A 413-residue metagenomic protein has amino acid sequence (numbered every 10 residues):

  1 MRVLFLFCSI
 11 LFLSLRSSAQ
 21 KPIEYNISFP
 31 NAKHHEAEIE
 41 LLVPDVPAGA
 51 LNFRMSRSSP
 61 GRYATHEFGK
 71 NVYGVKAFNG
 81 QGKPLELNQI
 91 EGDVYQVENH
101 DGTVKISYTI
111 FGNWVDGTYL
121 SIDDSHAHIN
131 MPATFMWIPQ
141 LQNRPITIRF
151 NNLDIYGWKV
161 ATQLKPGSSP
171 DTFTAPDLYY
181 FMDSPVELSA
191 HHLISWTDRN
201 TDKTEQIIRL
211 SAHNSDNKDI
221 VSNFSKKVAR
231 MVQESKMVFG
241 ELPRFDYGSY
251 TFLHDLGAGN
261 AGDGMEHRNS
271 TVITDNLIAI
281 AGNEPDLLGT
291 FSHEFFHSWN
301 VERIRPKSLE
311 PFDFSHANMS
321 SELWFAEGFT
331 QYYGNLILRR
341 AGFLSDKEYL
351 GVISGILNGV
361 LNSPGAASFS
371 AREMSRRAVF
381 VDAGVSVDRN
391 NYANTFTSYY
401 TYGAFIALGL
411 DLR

Functional and structural regions predicted by a protein language model:
M1-I23: Bacterial Sec-dependent N-terminal signal peptides
Q20-S58: Early extracytoplasmic/domain-onset interaction patches
H34, F68, L141, F224 (+9 more regions): Active-site-proximal structural scaffolding
L42, E67-G74, F78-M231, V238-F245 (+1 more regions): Non-catalytic architectural context of zinc metalloproteases
P170-F181, V232, D246-S249, L253 (+2 more regions): Carboxylate/His-rich catalytic cores and anion/metal-binding grooves
T197-L323: Juxtacatalytic substrate-recognition/specificity segment
R305-F312, A317-Y400: Acidic/His/Gly-enriched intrinsically disordered linker/tail segments that often contain short helix/coil "MoRF-like"
Y332-R339, F405-R413: Short glycine/serine- and small hydrophobic-enriched flexible loop segments
